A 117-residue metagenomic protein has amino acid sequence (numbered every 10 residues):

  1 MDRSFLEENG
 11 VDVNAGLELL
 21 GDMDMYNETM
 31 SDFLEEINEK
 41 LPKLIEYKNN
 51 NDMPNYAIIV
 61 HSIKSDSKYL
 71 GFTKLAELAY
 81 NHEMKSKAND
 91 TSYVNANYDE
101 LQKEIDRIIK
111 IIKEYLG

Functional and structural regions predicted by a protein language model:
M1-I58, S62-G117: Two-component system phosphorelay core
